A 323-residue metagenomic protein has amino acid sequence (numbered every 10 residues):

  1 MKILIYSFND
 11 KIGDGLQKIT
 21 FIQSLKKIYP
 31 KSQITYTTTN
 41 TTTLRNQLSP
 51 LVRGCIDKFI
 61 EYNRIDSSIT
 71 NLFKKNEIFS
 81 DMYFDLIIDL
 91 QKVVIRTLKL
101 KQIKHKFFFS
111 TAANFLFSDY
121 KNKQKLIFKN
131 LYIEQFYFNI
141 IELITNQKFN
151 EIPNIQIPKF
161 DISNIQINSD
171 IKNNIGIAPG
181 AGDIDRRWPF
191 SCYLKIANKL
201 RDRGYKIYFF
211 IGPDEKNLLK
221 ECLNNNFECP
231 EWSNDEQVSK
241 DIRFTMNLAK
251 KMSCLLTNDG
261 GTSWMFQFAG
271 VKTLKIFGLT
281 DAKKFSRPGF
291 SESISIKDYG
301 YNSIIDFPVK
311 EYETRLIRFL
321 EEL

Functional and structural regions predicted by a protein language model:
M1-L323: Catalytic machinery of carbohydrate-active enzymes, primarily nucleotide-sugar-dependent glycosyltransferases
